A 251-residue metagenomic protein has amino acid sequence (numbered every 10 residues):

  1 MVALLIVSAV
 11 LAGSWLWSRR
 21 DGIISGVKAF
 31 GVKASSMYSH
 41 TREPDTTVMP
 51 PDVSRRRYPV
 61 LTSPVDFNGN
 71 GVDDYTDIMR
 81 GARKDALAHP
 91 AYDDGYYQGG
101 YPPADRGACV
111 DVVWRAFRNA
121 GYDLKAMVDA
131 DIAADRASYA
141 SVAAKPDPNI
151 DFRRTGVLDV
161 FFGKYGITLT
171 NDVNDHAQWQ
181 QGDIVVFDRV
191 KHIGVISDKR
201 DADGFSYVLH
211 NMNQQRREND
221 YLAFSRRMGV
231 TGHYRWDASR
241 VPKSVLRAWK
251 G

Functional and structural regions predicted by a protein language model:
M1, P50-V53, R57-V60, Y75 (+2 more regions): Calcium-binding acidic motifs and repeat modules
V2-W15: Hydrophobic membrane-insertion alpha-helices, especially the h-region of bacterial N-terminal signal peptides
S14-F30: Hydrophobic single-pass membrane-insertion segments
G31-T155, D159: N-terminal capping segments
K125, I196, G229-V230: A structural signal for short, hydrophobic beta-strand segments that form beta-sheets in beta-rich/all-beta domains
A133-Q214: ...with weaker cross-activation on analogous glycine-rich loops/strands in unrelated enzymes
D203-G251: Low-complexity, Gly/Ser/Thr/Pro-rich intrinsically disordered linker/tail segments
